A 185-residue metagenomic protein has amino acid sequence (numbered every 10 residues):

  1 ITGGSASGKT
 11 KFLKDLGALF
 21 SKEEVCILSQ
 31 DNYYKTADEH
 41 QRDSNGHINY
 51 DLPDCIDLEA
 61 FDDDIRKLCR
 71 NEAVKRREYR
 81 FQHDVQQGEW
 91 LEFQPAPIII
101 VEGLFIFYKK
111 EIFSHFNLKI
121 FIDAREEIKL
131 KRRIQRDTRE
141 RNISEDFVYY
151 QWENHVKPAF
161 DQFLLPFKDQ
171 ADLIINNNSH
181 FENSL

Functional and structural regions predicted by a protein language model:
I1: Hydrophobic anchor at the beta1->P-loop junction of P-loop NTPases
S5: The conserved Walker
K9: Conserved lysine of the Walker
F12: Hydrophobic positions on the alpha1 helix immediately C-terminal to the Walker A/P-loop
A18-I27: Post-Walker A helix-loop "phosphate-sensing" segment adjacent to the P-loop in P-loop NTPases
C26-S29, K35-H83: Conserved nucleotide-sensing/catalytic segment adjacent to the nucleotide-binding pocket in NTP-handling enzymes
Q87-R139: ATP-dependent NMP and nucleoside kinases share a basic, alpha-helical "lid"
Q94-P95, Q135-T138, K157-L185: NTP-dependent small-molecule kinase module
